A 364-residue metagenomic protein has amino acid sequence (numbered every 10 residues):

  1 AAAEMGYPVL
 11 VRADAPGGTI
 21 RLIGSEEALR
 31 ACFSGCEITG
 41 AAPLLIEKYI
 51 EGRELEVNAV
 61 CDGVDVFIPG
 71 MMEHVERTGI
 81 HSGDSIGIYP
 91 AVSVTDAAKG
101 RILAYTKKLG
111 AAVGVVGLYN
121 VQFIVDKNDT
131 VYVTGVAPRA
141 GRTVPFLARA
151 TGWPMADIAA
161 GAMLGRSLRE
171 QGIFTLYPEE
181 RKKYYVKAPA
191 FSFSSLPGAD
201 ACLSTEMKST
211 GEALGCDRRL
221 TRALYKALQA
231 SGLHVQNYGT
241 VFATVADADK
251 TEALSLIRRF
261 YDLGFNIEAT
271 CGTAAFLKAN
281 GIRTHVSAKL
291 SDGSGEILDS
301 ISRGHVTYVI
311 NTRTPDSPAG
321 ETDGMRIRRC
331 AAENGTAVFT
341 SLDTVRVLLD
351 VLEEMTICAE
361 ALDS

Functional and structural regions predicted by a protein language model:
A2-M5, Q229-V241, F260-Y261, S300-V306: Glycine-rich phosphate/diphosphate-binding loops that line cofactor/substrate pockets in enzymes
M5-N237: ATP-dependent carboxylate activation and anion-phosphoryl transfer catalytic cores that bind Mg-ATP to form
A15-P16, R139, A246-A248, R313-S317: Short glycine-rich anion-binding loops that position phosphate/pyrophosphate groups of nucleotides and phosphorylated
G18, A288-K289, I297-S364: Peripheral docking tails and interdomain loops at the edges of cofactor- or intermediate-handling domains
L220-K226, V245-D249, N266-A269, A288-L298: A general structural motif
G239, A274-E296, S300-G304: Active-site rim loops that border cofactor/substrate pockets in soluble metabolic enzymes
F242, G264-F276: Short internal beta-strands
